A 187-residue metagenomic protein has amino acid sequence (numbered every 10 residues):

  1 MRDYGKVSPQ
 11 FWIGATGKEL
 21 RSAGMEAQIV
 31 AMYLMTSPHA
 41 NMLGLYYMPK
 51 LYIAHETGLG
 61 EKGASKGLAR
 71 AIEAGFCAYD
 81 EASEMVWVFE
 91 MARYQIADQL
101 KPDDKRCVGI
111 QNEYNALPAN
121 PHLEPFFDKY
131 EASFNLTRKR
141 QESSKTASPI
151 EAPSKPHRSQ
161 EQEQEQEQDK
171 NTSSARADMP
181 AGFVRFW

Functional and structural regions predicted by a protein language model:
M1-I13: Long, low-complexity, charged/polar intrinsically disordered regions in eukaryotic proteins
D3, K62, A97-W187: Charged low-complexity intrinsically disordered patches
Q10-F11, Y47-M48, A181: A generic alpha-helix surface/boundary motif
G14-A15, Y52, M179-G182: Short, flexible active-site loops
G17-M25, T36-Q95, L100: Winged helix-turn-helix DNA-binding recognition segment
